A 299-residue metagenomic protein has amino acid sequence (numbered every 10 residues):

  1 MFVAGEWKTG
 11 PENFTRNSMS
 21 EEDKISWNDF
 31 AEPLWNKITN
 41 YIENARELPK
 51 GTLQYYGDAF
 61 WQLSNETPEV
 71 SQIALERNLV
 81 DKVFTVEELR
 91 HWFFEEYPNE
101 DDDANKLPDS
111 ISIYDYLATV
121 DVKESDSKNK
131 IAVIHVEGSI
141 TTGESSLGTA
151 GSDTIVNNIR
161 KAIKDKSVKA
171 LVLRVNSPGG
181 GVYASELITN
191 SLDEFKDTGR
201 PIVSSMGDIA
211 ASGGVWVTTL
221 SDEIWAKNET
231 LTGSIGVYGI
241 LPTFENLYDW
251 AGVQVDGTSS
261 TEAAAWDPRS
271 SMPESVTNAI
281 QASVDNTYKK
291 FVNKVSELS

Functional and structural regions predicted by a protein language model:
M1-L63, P68, F94-R200, S204 (+1 more regions): Small-residue-centered hinge/linker elements
A74: Short, contiguous alpha-helical
V80-V86, W225-A226: Short acidic-hydrophobic, aromatic-tinged amphipathic segments that line or gate anion-handling sites
